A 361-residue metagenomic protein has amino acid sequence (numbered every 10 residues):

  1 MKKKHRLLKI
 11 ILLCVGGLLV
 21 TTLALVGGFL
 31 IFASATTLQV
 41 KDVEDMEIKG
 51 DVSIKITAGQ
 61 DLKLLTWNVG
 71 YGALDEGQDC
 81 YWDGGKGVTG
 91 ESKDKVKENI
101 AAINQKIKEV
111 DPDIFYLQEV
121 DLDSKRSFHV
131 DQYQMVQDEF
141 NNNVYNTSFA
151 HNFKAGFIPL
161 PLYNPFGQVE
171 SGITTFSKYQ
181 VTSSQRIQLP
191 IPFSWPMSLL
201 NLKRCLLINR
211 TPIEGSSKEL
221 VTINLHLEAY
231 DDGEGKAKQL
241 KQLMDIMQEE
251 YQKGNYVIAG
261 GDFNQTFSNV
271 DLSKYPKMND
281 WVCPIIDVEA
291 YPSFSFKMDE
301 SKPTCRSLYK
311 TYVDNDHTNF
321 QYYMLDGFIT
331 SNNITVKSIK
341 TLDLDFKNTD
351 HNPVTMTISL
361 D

Functional and structural regions predicted by a protein language model:
K2-N142, F149-L160, N164-E170, D361: N-terminal, active-site-proximal structural segment of metallo-dependent hydrolase catalytic domains
K63-V69, A102-H129, F176, N209-T211 (+4 more regions): Active-site beta-strand/loop signature of hydrolases that rely on acidic residues for catalysis
V69-G72, D121-S124, N152-G156, V181-T182 (+3 more regions): Solvent-exposed loop/turn segments at secondary-structure junctions within structured extracellular/periplasmic domains
K86-S92, V120-S124, P190-S198, H226-E234: Surface-exposed cleft-lining segments at the edges of enzyme active sites
D138-N142, Q168-S184, R210-P212, N319-T335 (+1 more regions): Conserved beta strand-loop-helix elements of the APE1-like EEP
A155-E219: A well-ordered secondary-structure block
Y163-N164, P196-S198, D314-N319, D343-K347: Short proline/glycine-enriched turn/loop segments at secondary-structure junctions
D231-N333: Metal-dependent phosphoesterases centered on the DNase I-like endonuclease/exonuclease/phosphatase
